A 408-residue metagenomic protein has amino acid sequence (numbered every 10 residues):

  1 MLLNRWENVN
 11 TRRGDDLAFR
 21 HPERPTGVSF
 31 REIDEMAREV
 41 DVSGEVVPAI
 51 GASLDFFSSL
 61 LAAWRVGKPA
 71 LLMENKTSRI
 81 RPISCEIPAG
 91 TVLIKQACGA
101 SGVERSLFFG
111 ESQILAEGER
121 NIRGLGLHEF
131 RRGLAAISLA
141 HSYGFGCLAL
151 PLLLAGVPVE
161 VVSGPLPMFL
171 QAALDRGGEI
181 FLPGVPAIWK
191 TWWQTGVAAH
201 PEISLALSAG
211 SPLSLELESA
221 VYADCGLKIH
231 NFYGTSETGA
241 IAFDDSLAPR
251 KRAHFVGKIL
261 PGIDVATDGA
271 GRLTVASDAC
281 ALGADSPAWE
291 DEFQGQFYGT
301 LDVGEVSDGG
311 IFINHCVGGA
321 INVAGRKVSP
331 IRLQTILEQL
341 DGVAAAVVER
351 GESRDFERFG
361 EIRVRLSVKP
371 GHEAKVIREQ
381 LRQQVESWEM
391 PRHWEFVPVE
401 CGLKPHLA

Functional and structural regions predicted by a protein language model:
L2, R38-K76, A135-S138, K327: Conserved AMP-binding/adenylate-forming
N8, R12-S43, S78-C85, F108-Q113: Conserved AMP-binding/adenylate-forming core of the ANL superfamily
V9-N10, I33, V46, A63 (+5 more regions): Adenylate-forming
P48, S277, Q296, L301-E389 (+2 more regions): AMP-binding/adenylate-forming catalytic core of the ANL superfamily
P69, R105-T191, L205, H230: AMP-binding/adenylate-forming
G90-S106, L115, S236-E237: Conserved adenylation A10 loop of the ANL superfamily
F181-P183, W193-K251, D264: Gly/Ser/Thr-rich phosphate-binding loop
I259, D268-Y298, C316, R326-V328: Conserved ATP/PPi-binding loop(s) of AMP-dependent carboxylate-activating enzymes
